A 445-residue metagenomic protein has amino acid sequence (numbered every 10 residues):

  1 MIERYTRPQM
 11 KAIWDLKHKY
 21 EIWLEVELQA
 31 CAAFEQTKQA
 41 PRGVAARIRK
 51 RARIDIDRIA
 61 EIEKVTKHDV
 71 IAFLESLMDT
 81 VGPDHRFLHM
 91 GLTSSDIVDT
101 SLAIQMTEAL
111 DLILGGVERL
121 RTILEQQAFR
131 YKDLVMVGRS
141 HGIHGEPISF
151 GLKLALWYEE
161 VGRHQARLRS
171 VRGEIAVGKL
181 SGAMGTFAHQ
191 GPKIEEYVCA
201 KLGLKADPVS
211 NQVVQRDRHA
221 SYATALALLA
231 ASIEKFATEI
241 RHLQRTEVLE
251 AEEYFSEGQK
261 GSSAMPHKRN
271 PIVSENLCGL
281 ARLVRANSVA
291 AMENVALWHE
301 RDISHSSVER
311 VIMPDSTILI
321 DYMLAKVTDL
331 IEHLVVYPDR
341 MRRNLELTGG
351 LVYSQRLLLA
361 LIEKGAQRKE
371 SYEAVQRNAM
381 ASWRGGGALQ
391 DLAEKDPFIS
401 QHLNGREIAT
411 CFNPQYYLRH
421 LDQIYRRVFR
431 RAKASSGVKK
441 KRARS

Functional and structural regions predicted by a protein language model:
M1-F187, G191-Y197, A206, Q259-S262 (+3 more regions): A helix-coil-helix interface module used to build multimeric assemblies and to scaffold catalytic/cofactor sites
M1-H18, G43, A72, S263-S445: Catalytic-core signal marking the mid-to-C-terminal active-site face
A30-A33, I113, V117-L120, L124-Q127 (+13 more regions): Amphipathic alpha-helices that form helix-helix packing interfaces
C31-A32, Q105-V117, L226-K235, I240 (+1 more regions): Alpha-helical support elements that line or immediately flank enzyme active sites and cofactor-binding pockets
A40, V248-L249, Q367: Conserved hydrophobic residue
L152, A220-L228, R356-K364: Short, well-ordered beta-strand elements within core beta-sheets of diverse protein domains
H164, Q212-H305: Glycine-rich anion/phosphate-binding loop at the beta-strand->alpha-helix junction
E195-Q212, R216: Active-site-adjacent "gating/activation" loops or surface patches in catalytic cores
